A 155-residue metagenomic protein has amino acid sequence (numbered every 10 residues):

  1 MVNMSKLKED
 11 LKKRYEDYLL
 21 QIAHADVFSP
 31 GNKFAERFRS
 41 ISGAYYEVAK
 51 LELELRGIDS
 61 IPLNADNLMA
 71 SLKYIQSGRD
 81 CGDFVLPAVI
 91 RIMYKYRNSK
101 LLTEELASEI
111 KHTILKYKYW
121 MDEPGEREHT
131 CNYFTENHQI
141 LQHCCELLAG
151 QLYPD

Functional and structural regions predicted by a protein language model:
N3-D10, Y15-D155: Aromatic-lined, polymer-binding surfaces characteristic of secreted/periplasmic polysaccharide-degrading enzymes
